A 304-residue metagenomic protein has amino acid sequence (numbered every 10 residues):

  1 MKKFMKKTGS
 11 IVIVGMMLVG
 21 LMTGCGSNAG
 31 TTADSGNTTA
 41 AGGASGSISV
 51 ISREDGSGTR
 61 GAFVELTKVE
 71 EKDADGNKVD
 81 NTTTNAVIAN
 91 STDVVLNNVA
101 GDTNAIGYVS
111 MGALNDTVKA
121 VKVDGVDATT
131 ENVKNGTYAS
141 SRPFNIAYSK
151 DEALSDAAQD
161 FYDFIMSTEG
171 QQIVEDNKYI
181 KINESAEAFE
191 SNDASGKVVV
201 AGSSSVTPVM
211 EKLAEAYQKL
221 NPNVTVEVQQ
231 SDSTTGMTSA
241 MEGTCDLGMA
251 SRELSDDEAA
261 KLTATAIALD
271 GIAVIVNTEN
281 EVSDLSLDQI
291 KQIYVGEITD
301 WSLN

Functional and structural regions predicted by a protein language model:
K2-V12: Bacterial N-terminal signal peptides that target proteins for export
V19-G24: C-terminal motif of bacterial Sec signal peptides marking the signal peptidase cleavage site
C25-N304: Exported/periplasmic ABC-transporter solute-binding proteins
